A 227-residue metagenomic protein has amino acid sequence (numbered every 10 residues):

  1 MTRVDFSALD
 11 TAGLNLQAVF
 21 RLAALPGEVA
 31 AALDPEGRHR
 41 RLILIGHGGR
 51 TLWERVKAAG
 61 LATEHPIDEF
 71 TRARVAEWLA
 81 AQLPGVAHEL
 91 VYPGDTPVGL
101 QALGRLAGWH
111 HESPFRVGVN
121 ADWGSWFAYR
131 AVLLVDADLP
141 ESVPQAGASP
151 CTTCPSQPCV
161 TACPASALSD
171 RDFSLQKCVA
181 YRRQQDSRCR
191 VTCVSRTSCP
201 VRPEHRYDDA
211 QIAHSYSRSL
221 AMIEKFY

Functional and structural regions predicted by a protein language model:
M1-Y227: Non-ligating segments of multi-cofactor redox enzymes
